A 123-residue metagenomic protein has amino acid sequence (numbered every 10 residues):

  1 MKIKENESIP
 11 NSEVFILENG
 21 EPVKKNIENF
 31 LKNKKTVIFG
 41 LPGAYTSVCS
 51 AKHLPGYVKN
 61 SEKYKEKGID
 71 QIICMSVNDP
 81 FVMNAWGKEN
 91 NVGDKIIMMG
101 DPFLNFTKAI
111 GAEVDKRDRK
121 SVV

Functional and structural regions predicted by a protein language model:
M1-V123: Chalcogenol-based redox active-site neighborhoods
